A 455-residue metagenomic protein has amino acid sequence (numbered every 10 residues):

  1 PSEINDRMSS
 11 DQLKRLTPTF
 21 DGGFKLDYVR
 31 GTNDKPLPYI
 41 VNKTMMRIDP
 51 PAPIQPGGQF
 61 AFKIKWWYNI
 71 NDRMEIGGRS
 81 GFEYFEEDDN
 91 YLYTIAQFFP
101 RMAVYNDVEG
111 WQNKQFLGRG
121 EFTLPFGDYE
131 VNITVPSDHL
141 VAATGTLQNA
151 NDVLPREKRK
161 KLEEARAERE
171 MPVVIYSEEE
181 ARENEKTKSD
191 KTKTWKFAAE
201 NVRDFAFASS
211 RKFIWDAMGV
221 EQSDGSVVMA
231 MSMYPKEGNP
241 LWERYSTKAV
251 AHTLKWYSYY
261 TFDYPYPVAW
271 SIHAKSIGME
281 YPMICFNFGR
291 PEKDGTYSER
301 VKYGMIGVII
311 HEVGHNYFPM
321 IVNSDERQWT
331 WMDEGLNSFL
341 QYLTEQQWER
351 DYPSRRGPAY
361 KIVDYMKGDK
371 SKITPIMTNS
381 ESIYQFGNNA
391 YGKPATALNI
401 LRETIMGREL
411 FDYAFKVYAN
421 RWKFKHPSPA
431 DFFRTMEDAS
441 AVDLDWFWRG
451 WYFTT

Functional and structural regions predicted by a protein language model:
P1, F197, A230-T455: Hydrophobic alpha-helical and helix-loop surface patches within well-folded domains that function as non-catalytic
P1, M46, P53-A143: Surface-exposed, acidic/Ser/Thr-rich flexible loop segments
S2-M8: A solvent-exposed, charged loop/short amphipathic helix patch at secondary-structure junctions
M8-E86, N90, A181-D190, T194-W195: A surface-exposed beta-strand-loop module
N42-T44, P53, K65-N71, P136 (+8 more regions): An acidic- and aromatic-residue-enriched active-site/binding cleft used to recognize and process polar
F85, Y176-E185, S189, A430-A439: Short, charged low-complexity linear motifs
P100-W111, L117-I310, F339: Hydrophobic helix-coil surface modules that form long, contiguous segments used for peptide/substrate interaction
